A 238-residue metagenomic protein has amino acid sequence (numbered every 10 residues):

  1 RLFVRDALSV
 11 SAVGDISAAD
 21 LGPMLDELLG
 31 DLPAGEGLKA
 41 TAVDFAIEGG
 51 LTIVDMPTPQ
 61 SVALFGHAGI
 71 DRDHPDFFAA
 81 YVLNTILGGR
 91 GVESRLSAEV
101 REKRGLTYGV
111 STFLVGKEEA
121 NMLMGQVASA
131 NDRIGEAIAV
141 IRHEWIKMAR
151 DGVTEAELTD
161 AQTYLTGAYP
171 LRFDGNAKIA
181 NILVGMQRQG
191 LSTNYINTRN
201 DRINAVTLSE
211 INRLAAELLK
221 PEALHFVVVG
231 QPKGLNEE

Functional and structural regions predicted by a protein language model:
R1-R5, E27, D31-H74, G88-E136 (+3 more regions): Non-catalytic beta-strand/loop surface segments
S9-A12, V127, T159-E238: C-terminal regions of mature proteins
G14-A19, A130-I134, Q231-K233: Helix N-cap motif at beta-to-alpha junctions
S17, G37-G49, K103, K117 (+3 more regions): Acidic/histidine-enriched alpha-helical segments
D20-L21, P33, D73-D76, N236: Short helix/loop capping segments that flank catalytic or ligand/cofactor-binding pockets
G22-L28, A137-E144, E238: Short amphipathic alpha-helices in soluble, non-transmembrane regions that often serve as interface/regulatory elements
F78-Y81: PPIase-associated folding chaperone regions across multiple families
